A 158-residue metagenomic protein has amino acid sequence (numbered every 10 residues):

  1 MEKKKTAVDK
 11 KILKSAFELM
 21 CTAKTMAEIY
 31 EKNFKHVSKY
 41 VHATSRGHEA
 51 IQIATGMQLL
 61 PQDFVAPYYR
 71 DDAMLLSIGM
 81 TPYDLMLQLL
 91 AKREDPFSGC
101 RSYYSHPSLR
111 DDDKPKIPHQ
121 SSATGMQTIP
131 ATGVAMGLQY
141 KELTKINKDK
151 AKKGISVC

Functional and structural regions predicted by a protein language model:
M1-V41, P61: Cofactor-/ligand-binding subdomain signature composed of acidic, glycine-rich, tryptophan-containing flexible loops
E28-C158: Cofactor-binding active-site loop characterized by glycine-rich and histidine/acidic residues
